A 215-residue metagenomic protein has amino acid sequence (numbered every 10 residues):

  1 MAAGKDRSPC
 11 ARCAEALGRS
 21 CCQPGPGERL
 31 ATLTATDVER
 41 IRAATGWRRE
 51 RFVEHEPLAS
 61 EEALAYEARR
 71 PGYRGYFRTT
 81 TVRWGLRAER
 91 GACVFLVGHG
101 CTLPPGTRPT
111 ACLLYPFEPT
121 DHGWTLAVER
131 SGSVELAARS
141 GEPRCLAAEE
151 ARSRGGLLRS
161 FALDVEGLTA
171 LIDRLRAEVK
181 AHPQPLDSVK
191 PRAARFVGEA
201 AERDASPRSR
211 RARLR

Functional and structural regions predicted by a protein language model:
M1-R215: Short loop/turn segments that flank or connect secondary-structure elements
